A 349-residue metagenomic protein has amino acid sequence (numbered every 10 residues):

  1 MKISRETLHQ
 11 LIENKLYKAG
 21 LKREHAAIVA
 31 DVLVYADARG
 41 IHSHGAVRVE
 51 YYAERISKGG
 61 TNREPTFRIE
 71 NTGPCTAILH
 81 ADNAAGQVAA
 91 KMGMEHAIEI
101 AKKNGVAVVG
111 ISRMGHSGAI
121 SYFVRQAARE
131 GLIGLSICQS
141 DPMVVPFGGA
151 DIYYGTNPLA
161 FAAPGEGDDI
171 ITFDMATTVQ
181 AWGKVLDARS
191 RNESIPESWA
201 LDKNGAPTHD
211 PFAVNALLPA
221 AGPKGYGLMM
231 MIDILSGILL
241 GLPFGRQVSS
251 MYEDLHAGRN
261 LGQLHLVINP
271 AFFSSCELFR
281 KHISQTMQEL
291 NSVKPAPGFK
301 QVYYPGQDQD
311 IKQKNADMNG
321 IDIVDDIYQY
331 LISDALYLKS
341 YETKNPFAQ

Functional and structural regions predicted by a protein language model:
M1-S4, L21-V47, T61-T72, A257-N260: N-terminal glycine-rich anion-binding loops that anchor highly charged ligand groups
K2-I3, L8-L11, K18, F244-Q349: Catalytic-core signal marking the mid-to-C-terminal active-site face
E13-E24, D31-H42, E54-T61, E99-K103 (+10 more regions): Generic secondary-structure signature for well-ordered alpha-helical cores
G45-I100: Active-site cofactor/substrate anionic-group-binding motifs, chiefly glycine- and Lys/Arg-rich phosphate-binding loops
I78-E166: A generic, well-ordered mixed alpha/beta core segment in the N-terminal half of proteins
V144-P211: Phosphate/diphosphate-binding glycine-rich loops and adjacent basic-rich segments that engage nucleotide
S190-R246, M251-Y252: Secondary-shell segments that build the walls of catalytic and ion/ligand-binding clefts
